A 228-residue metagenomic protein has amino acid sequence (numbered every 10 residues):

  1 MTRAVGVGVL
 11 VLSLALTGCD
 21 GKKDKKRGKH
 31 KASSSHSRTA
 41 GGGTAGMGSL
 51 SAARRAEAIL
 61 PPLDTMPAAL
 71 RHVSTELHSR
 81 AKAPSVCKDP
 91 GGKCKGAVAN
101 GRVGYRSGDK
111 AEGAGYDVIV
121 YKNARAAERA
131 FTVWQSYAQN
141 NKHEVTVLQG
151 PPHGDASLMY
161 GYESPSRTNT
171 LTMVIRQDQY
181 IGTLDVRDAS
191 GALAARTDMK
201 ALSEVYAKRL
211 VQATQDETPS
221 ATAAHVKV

Functional and structural regions predicted by a protein language model:
M1-V7: Bacterial N-terminal signal peptides that target proteins for export
A15-G18: C-terminal motif of bacterial Sec signal peptides marking the signal peptidase cleavage site
D20-G104, K200-S203, A207, T214-V228: N-terminal "mature-domain start" segment
H72-V86, R125-T172, K208, A213-K227: Short Gly/Thr-rich strand-loop-strand
V98-R106, N169-Q177: Short, surface-exposed beta-strand/loop micro-motifs that present aromatic residues
A99-F131: A short acidic-to-branched-hydrophobic micro-motif
G115-D117, Q179-D188: Short, well-ordered beta-strand elements
L184-L202: A short acidic/glycine-rich loop-to-helix N-cap element
